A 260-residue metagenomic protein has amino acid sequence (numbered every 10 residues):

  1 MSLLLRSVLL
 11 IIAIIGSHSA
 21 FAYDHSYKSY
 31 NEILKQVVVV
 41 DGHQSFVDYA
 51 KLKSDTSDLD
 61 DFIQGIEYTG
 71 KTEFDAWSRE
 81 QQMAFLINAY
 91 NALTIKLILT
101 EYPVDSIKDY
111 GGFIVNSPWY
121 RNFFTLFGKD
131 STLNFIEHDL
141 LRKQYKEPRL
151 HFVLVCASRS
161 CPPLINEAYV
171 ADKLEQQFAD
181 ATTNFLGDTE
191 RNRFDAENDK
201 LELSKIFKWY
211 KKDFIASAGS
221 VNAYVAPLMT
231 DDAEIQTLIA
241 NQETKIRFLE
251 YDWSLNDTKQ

Functional and structural regions predicted by a protein language model:
S2-L10: Sec-dependent signal peptide recognition, specifically the positively charged N-region followed immediately by
Y23-A76, E80-F85, N91-Q260: Interaction/scaffold regions that mediate signaling and macromolecular assembly across diverse proteins
